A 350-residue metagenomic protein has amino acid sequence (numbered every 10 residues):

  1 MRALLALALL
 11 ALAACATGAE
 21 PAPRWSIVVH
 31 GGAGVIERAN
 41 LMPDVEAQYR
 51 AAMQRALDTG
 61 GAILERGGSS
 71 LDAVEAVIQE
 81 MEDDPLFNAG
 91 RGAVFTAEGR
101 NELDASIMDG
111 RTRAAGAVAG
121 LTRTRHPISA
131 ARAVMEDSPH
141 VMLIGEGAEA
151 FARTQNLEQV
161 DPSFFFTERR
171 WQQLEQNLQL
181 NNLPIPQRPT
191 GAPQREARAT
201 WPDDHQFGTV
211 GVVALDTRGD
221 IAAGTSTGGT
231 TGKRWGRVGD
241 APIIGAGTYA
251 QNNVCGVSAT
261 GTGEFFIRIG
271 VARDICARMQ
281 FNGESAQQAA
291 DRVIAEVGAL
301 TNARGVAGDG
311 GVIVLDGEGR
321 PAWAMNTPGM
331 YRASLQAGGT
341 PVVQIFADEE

Functional and structural regions predicted by a protein language model:
M1-L4: Positively charged n-region of N-terminal signal peptides that target proteins for export
A6-L9: Sec-dependent N-terminal signal peptides
A13-A14: C-terminal motif of bacterial Sec signal peptides marking the signal peptidase cleavage site
T17-E350: Alpha/propeptide regions of enzymes that mature by internal proteolysis
